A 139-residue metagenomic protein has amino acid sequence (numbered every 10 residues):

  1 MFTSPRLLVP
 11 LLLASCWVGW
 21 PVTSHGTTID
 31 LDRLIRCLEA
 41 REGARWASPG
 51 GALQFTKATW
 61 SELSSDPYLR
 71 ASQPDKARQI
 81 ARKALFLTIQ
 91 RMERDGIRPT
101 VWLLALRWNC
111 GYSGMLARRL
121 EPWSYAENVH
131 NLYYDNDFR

Functional and structural regions predicted by a protein language model:
M1-V9: Bacterial N-terminal signal peptides that target proteins for export
V9-G19: Bacterial N-terminal signal peptides
P21-G26: Boundary at the C-terminal end of the N-terminal hydrophobic targeting segment
T27-L31, R45-L53, R70-R78, I97-V101 (+1 more regions): Solvent-exposed, acidic/flexible segments
T28-R45, A81-R82, L103-Y112: Short, functionally critical alpha-helical segments immediately adjacent to catalytic or ligand/cofactor-binding
R36-E62: N-terminal targeting signals for Sec/Tat export/insertion, comprising classic cleavable signal peptides
E62-L103, R107-M115, H130-L132: Alpha-helical segment that forms one wall of the substrate-binding/catalytic cleft in peptidoglycan-active domains
G114-R139: A charged, solvent-exposed segment within the mature domains of Sec-exported extracytoplasmic proteins
